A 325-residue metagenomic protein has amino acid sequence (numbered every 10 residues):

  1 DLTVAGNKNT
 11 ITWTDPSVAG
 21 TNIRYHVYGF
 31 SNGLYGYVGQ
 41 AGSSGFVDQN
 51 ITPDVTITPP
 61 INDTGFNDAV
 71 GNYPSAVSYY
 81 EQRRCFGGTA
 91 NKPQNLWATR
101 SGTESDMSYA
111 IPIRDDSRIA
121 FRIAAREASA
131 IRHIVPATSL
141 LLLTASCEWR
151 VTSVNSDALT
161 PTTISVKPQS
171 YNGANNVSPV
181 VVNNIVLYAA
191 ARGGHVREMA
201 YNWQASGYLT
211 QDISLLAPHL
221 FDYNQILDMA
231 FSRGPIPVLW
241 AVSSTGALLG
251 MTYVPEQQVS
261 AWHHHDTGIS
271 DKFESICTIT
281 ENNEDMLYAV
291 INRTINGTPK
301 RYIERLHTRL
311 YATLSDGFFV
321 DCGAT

Functional and structural regions predicted by a protein language model:
D1-N22, D106-A125, H133, S153-S156 (+5 more regions): N-terminal assembly/attachment segments of tailed bacteriophage virion structural proteins
D1-Y80, H263-I269, T280-N282, N292-T325: Disordered, low-complexity "stalk" and linker segments at domain junctions of extracellular and cell-surface proteins
S31, Y80-E81, T89, P136-A137 (+7 more regions): Short loop/turn segments that connect beta-strands within the blades of beta-propeller domains, predominantly WD40
Y35, D54-P59, S105, R114-D116 (+4 more regions): Beta-strand initiation motifs
D54-V135, S139, S146, A190-L215 (+3 more regions): N-terminal beta-propeller domains
N72, R118-I119, R126-S129, S170-A174 (+2 more regions): Beta-sheet repeat architectures centered on beta-propellers
Q94, W149-R150, L249: WD40 beta-propeller blade core
A98, W149-V154: Short, surface-exposed beta-strand/strand-loop-strand elements in extracellular ectodomains
